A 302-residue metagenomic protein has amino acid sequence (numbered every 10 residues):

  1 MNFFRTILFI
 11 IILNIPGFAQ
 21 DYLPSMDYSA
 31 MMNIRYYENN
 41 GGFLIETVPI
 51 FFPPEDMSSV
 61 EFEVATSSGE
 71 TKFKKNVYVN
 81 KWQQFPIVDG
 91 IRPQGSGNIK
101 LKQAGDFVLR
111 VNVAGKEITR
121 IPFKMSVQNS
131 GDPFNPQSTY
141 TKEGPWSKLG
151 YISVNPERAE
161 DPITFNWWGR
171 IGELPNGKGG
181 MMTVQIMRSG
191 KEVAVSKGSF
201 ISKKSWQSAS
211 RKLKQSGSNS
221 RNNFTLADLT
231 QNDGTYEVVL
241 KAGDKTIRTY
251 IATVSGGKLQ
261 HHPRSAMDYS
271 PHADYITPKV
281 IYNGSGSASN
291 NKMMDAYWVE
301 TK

Functional and structural regions predicted by a protein language model:
M1, A19-Q20: Initiator methionine at the very start of the polypeptide chain
F3-P16: Sec-dependent N-terminal signal peptides
Q20-N112, E117-F123, P133-K302: Contiguous segments within soluble domain cores/interaction surfaces
S126-S130: Alpha-helical membrane-associated segments of multi-pass integral membrane proteins
